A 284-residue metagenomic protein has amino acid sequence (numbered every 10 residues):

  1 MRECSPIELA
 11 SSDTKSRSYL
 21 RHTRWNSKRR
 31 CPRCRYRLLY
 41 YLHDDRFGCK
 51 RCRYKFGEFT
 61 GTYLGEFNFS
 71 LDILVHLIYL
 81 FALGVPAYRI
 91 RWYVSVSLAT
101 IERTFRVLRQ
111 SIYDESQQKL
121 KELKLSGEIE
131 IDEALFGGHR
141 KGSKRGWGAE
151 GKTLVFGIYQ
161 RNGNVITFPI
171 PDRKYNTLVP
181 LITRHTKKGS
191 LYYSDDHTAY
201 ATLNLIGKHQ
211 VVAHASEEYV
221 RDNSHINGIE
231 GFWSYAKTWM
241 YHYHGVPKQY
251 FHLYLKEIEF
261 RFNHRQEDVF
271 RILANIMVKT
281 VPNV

Functional and structural regions predicted by a protein language model:
M1-V284: Residue-level recognition of single "structural anchor" positions that define or cap local secondary structure
